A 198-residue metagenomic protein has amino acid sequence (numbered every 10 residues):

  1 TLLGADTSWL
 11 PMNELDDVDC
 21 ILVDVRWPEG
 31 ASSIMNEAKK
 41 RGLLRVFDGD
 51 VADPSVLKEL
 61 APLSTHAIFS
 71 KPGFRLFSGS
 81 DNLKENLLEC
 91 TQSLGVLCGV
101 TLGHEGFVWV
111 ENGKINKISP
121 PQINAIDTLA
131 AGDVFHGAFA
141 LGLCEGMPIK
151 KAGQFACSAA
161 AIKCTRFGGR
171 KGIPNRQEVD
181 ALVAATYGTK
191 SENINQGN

Functional and structural regions predicted by a protein language model:
T1-G4, E29, D53-P54, R75-F77 (+3 more regions): Short, small-residue-enriched loops and turns at beta-alpha junctions that line or gate enzyme active sites
T1-V25: Conserved phosphate-binding/catalytic loop of the ribokinase/pfkB sugar-kinase fold
S8-W9, W27-M35: N-terminal active-site wall of soluble small-molecule enzyme domains
P11, L57, A125: Acidic, amphipathic alpha-helical patches
N13-D16, L60, T91-Q92, T128: Solvent-exposed alpha-helices and their adjacent loops that cap or buttress functional pockets in soluble metabolic
R26, P72, F139: Short glycine-/small-residue-rich Rossmann-like dinucleotide-binding loops
S32-K117: Conserved phosphate/ATP/ADP-binding segment of small-molecule kinases
L83-N198: Conserved phosphate-binding/catalytic region of the ribokinase-like
